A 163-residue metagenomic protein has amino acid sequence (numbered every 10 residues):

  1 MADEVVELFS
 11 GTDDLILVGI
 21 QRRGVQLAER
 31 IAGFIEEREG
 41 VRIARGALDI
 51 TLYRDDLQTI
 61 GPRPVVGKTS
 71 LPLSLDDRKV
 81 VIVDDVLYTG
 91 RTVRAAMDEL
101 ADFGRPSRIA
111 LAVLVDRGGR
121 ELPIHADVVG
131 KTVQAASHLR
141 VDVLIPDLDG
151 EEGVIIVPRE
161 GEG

Functional and structural regions predicted by a protein language model:
M1-G163: PRPP-associated nucleotide enzymes
